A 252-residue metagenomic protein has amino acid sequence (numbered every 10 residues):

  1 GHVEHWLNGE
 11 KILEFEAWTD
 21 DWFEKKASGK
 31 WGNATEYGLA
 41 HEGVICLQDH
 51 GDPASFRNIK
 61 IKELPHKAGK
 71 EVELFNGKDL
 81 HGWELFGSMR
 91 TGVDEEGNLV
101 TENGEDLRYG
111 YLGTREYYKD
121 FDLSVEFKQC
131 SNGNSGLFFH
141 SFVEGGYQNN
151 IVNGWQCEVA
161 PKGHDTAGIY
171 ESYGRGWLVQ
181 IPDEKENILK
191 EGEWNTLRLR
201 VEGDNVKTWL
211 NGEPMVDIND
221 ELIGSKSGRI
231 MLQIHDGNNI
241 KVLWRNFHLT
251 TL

Functional and structural regions predicted by a protein language model:
G1-L252: Carbohydrate-interacting regions of secretory-pathway proteins
